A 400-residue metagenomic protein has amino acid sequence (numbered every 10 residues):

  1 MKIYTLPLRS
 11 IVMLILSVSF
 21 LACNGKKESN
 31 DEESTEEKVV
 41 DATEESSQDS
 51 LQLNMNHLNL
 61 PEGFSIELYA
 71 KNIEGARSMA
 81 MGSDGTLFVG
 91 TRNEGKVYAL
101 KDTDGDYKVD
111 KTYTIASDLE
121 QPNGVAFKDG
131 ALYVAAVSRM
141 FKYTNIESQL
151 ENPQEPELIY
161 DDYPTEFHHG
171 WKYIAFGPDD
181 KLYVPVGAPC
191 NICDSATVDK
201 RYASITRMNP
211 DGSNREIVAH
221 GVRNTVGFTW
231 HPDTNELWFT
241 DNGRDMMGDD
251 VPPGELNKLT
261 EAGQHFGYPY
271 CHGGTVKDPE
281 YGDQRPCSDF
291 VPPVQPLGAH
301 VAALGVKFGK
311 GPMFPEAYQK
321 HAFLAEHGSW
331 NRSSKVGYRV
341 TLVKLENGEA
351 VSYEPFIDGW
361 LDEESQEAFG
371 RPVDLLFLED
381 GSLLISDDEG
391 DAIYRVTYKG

Functional and structural regions predicted by a protein language model:
K2-V12: Bacterial N-terminal signal peptides that target proteins for export
S19-A22: C-terminal motif of bacterial Sec signal peptides marking the signal peptidase cleavage site
N24-K27: Bacterial signal peptide processing site
N30-G400: Beta-propeller domains with acidic blade repeats across secreted/periplasmic ectodomains and cytosolic WD/CNH propellers
